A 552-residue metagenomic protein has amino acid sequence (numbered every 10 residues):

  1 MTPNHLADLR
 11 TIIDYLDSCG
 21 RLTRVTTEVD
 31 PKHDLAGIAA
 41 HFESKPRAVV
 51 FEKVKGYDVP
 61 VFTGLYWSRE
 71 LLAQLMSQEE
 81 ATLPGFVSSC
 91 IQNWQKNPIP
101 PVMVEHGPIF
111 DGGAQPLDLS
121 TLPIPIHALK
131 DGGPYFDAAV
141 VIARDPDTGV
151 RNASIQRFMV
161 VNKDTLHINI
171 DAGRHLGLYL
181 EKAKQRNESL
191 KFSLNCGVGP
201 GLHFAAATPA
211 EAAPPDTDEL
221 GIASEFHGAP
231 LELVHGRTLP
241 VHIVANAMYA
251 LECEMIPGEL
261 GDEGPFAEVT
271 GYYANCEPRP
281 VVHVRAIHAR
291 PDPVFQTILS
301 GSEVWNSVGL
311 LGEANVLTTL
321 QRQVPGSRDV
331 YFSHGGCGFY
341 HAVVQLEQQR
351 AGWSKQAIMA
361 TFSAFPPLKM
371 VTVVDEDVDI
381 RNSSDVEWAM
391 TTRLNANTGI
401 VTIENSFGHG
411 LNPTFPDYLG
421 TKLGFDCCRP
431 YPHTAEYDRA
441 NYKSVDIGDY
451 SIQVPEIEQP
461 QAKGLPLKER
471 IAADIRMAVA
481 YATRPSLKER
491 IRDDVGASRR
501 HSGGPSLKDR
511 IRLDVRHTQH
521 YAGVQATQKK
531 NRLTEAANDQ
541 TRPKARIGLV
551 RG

Functional and structural regions predicted by a protein language model:
M1-F266, G271-V281, R285-P460: Extended, highly charged
E469, A473-D474, A478, E489 (+5 more regions): Asp/Glu-rich intrinsically disordered low-complexity tracts
Y481, H501, D509, H517-H520 (+2 more regions): Intrinsic-disorder-associated, low-complexity terminal segments enriched in Asp/Asn/His/Tyr and depleted of Lys/Arg
E535-K544: A detector of long low-complexity, disordered segments enriched in serine/threonine/proline
G548-G552: Non-Sec secretion/translocation targeting segments of pathogen effectors
